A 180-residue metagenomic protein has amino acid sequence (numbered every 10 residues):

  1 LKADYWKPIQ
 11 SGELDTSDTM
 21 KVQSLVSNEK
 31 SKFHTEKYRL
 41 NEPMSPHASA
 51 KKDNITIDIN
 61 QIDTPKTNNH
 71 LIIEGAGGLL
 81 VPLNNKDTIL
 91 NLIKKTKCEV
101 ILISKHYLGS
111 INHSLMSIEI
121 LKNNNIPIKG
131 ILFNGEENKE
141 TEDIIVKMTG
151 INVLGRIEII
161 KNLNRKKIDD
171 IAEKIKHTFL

Functional and structural regions predicted by a protein language model:
L1-T56: N-terminal phosphate/diphosphate-binding loop that engages ATP/GTP or pyrophosphate donors across diverse enzyme folds
K2-D4, K97-I101, K122-K129: Short, surface-exposed connector motifs at secondary-structure boundaries
K7-P8, I101-S104, K129-G135: Short internal beta-strands
S45-L83, L90: Phosphate-binding/switch loop-helix module in NTP-utilizing enzymes
Q61-P65, I89-L92, S117, T141 (+1 more regions): A general structural detector for well-ordered alpha-helical segments in enzyme core domains, enriched
N84-Y107: Inter-motif core of Ras-like GTPase G domains
I118-L180: C-terminal lobe/tail of nucleotide-utilizing enzymes
